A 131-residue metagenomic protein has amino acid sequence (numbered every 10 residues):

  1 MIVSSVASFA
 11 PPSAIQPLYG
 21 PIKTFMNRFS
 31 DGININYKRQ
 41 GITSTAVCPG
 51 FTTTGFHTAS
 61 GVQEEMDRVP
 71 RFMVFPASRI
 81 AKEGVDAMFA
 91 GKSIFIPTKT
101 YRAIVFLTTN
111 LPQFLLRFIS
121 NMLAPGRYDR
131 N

Functional and structural regions predicted by a protein language model:
M1, Q40-T45: Rossmann-like NAD(H)/NADP(H) cofactor-binding core
S5: Residue(s) in the substrate-gating loop at a strand-loop-helix junction that position the organic substrate next
A10, G32-I42: Active-site-adjacent segment of SDR/Rossmann-fold oxidoreductases
A10-P17: Active-site loop immediately N-terminal to the catalytic Tyr-X3-Lys motif of short-chain dehydrogenase/reductase
I22: Active-site helix of classical SDR
A46, D67-A103: C-terminal helical subdomain
P49-A59, Q63, D67: Short, flexible catalytic-loop segment of classical short-chain dehydrogenase/reductase
G91-G126: A transmembrane-helix-recognition feature enriched in membrane-embedded lipid enzymes and envelope glyco-/phospholipid
